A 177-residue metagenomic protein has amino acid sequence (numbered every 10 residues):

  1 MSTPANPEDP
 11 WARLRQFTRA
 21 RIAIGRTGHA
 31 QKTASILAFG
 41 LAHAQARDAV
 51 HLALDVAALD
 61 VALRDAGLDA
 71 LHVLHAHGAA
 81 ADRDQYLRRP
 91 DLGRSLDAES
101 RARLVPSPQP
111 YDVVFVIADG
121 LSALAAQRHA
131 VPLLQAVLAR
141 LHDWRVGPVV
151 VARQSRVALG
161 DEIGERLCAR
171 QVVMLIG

Functional and structural regions predicted by a protein language model:
M1-S2, A102-S107: Intrinsically disordered, low-complexity linkers and terminal tails enriched in Pro/Gly and often acidic or mixed-charge
S2-D91, S95-A98: Active-site loop/lid in soluble adenylation, ligation, and acyl-transfer enzymes
L74-H77, V146-I176: A structural signal for small-residue-enriched, beta-sheet-centric alpha/beta enzyme cores and oligomeric scaffold folds
G93-D97, L133-V137, C168-R170: Short, low-complexity, polar/charged sequence segments that are solvent-exposed and flexible
V105-R140, V149-V151, R156-E165: Internal active-site segments that recognize and position negatively charged phosphoryl groups and nucleotide moieties
A118, I176-G177: Single, functionally critical "micro-switch" positions that shape active/binding sites and transmembrane helices
